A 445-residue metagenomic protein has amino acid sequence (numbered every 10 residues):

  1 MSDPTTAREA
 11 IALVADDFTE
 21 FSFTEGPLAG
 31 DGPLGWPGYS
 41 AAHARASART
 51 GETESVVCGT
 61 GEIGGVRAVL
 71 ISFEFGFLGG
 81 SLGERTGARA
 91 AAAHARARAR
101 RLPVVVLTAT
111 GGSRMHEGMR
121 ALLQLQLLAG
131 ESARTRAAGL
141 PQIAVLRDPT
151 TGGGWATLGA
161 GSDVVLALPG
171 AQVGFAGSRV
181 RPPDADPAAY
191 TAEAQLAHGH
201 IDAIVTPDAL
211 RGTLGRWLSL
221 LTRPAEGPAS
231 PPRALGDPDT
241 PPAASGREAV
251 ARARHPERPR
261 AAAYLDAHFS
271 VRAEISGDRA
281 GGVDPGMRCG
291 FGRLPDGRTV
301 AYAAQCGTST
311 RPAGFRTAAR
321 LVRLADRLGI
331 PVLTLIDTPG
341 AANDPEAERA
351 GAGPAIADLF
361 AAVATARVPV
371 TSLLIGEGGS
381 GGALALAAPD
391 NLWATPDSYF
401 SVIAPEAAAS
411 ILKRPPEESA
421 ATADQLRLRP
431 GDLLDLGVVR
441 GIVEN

Functional and structural regions predicted by a protein language model:
M1-I63, R67, R211-V300, A304-G307: Intrinsically disordered, low-complexity segments enriched in small/flexible residues
A7-A10, A42, T86-R89, A93 (+13 more regions): General structural feature for long, well-ordered alpha-helical segments within catalytic domains of soluble enzymes
T50-E54, G80-A92, E274-G286, T310-R323: Glycine-rich anion/phosphate-binding loops
G61, G65-E74, R89-R114, G292-C306 (+1 more regions): A structural preference for short, pocket-lining loop segments at secondary-structure junctions
V69, F75, G83-T86, A121-L127 (+4 more regions): Glycine-rich phosphate- or other oxyanion-binding loops that anchor nucleotides, phosphorylated ligands
V69-I71, A144, A251, F291 (+4 more regions): Structured core elements
T110-G227, P339-N445: Conserved catalytic cores of soluble enzyme domains, especially glycine-rich substrate-binding beta-alpha loops
R136, Q305-V332, A350, F360-V368 (+1 more regions): A structural preference for long, well-packed, hydrophobic secondary-structure segments
